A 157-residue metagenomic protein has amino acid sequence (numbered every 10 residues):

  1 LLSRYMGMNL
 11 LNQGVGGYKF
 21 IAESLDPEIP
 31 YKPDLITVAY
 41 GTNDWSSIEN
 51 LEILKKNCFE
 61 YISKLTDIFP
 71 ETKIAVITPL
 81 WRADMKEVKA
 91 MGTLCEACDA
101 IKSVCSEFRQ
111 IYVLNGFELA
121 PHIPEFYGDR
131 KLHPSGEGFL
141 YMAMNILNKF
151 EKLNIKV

Functional and structural regions predicted by a protein language model:
L1-G14, L25-K32: Serine-esterase "nucleophile elbow" of acetyl-processing enzymes
Y18, E23-V157: Alpha-helical cap/lid subdomain in secreted, periplasmic, or secretory-pathway luminal O-acyl-processing enzymes
